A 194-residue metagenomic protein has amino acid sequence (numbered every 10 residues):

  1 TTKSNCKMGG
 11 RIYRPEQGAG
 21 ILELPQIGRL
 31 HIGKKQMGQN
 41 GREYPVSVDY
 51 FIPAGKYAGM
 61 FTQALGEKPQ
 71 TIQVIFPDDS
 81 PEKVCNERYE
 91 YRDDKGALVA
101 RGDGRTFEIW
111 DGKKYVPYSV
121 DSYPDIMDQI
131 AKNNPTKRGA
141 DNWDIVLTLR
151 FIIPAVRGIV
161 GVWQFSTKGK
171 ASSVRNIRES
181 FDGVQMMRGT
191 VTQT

Functional and structural regions predicted by a protein language model:
T1-G158: OB-fold ssDNA-binding interfaces and closely related basic DNA-contact patches used across DNA replication/repair
K137-T194: Extended serine/threonine-enriched, polar tracts that run as long, contiguous segments within proteins
